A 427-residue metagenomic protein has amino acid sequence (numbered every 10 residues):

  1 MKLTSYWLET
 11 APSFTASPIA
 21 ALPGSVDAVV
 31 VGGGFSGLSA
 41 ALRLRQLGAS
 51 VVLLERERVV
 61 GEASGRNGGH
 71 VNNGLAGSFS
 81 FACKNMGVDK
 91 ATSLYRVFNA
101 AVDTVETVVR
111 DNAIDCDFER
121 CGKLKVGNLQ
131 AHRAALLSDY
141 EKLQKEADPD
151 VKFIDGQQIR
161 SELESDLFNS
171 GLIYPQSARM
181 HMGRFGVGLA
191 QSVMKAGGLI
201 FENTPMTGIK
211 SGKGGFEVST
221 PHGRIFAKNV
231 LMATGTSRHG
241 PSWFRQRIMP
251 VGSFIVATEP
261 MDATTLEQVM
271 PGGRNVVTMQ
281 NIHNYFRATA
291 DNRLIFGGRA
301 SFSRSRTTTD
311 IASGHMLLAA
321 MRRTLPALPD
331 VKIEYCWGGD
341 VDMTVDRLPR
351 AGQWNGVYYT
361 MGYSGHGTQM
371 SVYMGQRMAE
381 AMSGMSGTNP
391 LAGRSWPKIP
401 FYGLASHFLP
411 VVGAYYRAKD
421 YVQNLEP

Functional and structural regions predicted by a protein language model:
M1-A28, Q46: Extreme N-terminal leader/targeting segments of oxidoreductases
M1-T10, G77-C83, T107-G188: Flavin (FAD/FMN) cofactor-binding and adjacent substrate-gating region of FAD-dependent oxidoreductase domains
V26-L53: N-terminal Rossmann-like FAD-binding beta1-loop-alpha1 element of flavoenzymes
Q46-R66: Glycine-rich FAD pyrophosphate-binding loop
R66-R96: Glycine-rich active-site loop/strand segments that organize a redox cofactor
D103, D111-E119, M206-G208, K213 (+2 more regions): Active-site substrate-recognition segment that forms the wall of the catalytic cavity or substrate channel
S138-K142, D166-K228: Helical element adjacent to the flavin cofactor pocket in flavoenzyme catalytic cores
F302-T308, G314-L425: C-terminal catalytic lobe of FAD-dependent flavoproteins
